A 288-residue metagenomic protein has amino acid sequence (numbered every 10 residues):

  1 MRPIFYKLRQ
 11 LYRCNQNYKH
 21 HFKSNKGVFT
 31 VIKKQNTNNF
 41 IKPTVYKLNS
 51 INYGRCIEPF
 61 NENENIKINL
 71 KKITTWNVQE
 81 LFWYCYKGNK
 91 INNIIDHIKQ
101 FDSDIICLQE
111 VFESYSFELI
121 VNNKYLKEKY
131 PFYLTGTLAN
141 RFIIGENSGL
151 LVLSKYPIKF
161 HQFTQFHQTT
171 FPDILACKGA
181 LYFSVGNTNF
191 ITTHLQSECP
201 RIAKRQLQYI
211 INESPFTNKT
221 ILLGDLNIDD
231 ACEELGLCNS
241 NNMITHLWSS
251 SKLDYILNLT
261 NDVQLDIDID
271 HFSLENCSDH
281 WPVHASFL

Functional and structural regions predicted by a protein language model:
R2-E62, R201, S214-I221, L226-L288: Metal-dependent phosphoester-hydrolase catalytic domains
G27-N65, I105-N187, I269-S273: Structured beta-strand-rich core segments of catalytic domains in phosphoester-bond hydrolases
L70-N92, R141-I143, T170-L175, Q196-C199: Acidic/histidine-rich helix-loop elements that form or flank divalent-metal/phosphate-binding sites at the catalytic
K72-V78, I94-V121, L153, F183 (+4 more regions): Active-site beta-strand/loop signature of hydrolases that rely on acidic residues for catalysis
V78, L134-Y156, F160-H194, L222 (+1 more regions): Flexible, surface-exposed loop/gating regions in the mature catalytic domains of secreted/periplasmic hydrolases
F82-C85, Y115, Q162, C199 (+1 more regions): Activation segment
W83-N89, E118-I120, G145, E233-L235: Short, flexible/disordered intra-domain loops and linkers
Y86-I94, S116, D173-K178, R201-Y209 (+2 more regions): Soluble or luminal CAZymes and related metallo-dependent hydrolases
